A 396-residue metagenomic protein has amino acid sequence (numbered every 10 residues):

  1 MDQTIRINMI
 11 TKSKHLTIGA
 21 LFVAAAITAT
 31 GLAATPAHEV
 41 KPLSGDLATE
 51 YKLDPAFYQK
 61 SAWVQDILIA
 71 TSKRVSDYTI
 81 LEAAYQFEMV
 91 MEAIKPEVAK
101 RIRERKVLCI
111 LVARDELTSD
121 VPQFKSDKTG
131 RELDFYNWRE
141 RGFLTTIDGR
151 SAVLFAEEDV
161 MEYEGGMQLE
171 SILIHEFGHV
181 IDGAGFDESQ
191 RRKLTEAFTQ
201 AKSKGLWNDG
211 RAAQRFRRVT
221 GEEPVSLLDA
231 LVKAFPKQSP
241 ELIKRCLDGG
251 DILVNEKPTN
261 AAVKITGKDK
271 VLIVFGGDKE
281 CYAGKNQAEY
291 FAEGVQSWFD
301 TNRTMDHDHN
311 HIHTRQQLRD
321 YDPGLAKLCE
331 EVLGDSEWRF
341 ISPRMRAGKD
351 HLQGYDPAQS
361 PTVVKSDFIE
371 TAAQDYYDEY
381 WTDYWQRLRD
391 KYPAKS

Functional and structural regions predicted by a protein language model:
I5-A20: Bacterial N-terminal signal peptides that target proteins for export
G19-A29: Bacterial N-terminal signal peptides
A29-A37: Boundary at the C-terminal end of the N-terminal hydrophobic targeting segment
D54, V64-R211, K270, D308-H311: Acidic/His-rich structured neighborhood in mature extracellular/periplasmic domains
V75-D77, E222, C281-E289: Structural motif
W207-A212, G277-C281: ...with weaker cross-activation on analogous glycine-rich loops/strands in unrelated enzymes
A213-V271, F275: A basic, amphipathic helix-loop patch mediating RNA/tRNA/ribosome contacts
G284-S396: Pan-zinc metallopeptidase signature
